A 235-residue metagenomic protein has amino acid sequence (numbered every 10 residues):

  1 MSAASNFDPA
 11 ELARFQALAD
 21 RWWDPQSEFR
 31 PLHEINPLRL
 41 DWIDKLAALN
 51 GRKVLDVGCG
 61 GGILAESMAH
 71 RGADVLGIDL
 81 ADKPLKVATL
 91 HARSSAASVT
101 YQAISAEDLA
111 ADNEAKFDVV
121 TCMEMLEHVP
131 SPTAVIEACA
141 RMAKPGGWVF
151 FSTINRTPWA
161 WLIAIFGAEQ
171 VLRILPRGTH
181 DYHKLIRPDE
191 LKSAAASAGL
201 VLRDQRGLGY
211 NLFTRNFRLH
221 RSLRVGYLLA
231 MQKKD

Functional and structural regions predicted by a protein language model:
M1-W23: N-terminal, positively charged/glycine-rich alpha-helical extensions of SAM-dependent methyltransferases
H33-N50: Conserved alpha-helix/loop element of class I SAM-dependent methyltransferases that forms part of the SAM/SAH-binding
R52-G58: Conserved class I S-adenosyl-L-methionine
I63-D108: Class I SAM-dependent methyltransferase SAM/SAH-binding core
T121: A conserved beta-strand element that flanks and buttresses the S-adenosyl-L-methionine
T133-P145: A short glycine-rich, Lys/Arg-flanked "PGG" loop and its adjoining helix->strand segment in the class I
W148-L172: Conserved class I S-adenosyl-L-methionine
R173-E190: Acceptor-substrate binding/catalytic loop of class I
